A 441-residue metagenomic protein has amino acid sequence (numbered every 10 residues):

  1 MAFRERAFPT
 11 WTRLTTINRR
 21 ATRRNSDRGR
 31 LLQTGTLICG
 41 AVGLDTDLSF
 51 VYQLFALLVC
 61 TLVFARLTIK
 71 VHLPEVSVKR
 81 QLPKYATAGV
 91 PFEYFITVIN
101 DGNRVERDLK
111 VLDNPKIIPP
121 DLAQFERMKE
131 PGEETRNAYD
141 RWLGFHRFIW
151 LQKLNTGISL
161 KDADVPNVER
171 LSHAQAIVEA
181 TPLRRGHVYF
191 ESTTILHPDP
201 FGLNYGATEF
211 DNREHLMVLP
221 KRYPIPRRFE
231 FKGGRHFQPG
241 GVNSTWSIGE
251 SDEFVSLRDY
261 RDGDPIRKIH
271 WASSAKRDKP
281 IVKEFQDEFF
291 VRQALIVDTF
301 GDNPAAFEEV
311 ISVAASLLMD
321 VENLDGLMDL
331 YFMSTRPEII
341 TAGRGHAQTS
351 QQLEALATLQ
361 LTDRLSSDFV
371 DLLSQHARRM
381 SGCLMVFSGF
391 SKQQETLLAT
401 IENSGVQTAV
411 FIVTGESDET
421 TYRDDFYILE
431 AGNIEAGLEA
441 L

Functional and structural regions predicted by a protein language model:
M1, E5-W11, S251, G343-S350: Low-complexity, intrinsically disordered regions enriched in charged/polar residues
M1-K79: Extracellular/lumenal glycan-associated context and N-glycosylation machinery
S26, L48, P83, T135-N137 (+3 more regions): Helix N-terminus capping/helix-initiation residues
C60-T341, G382, T400: An amphipathic, basic-hydrophobic helix/alpha-beta surface used to engage anionic, phosphate-rich ligands or surfaces
A305, M319-L441: Acidic, glycine-rich A-domain
